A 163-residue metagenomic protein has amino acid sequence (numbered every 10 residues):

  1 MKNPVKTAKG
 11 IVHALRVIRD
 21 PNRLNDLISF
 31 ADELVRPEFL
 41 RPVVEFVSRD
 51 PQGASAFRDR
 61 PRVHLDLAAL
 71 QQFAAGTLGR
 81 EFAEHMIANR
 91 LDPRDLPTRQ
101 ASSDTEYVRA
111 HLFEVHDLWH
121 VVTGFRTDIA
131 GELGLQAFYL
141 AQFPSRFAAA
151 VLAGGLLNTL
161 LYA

Functional and structural regions predicted by a protein language model:
M1-F39: Leu/Val/Ala/Ile-rich N-terminal alpha-helices, chiefly Sec-type signal peptides and the beginnings
L27-E33, F39-A163: Core of folded catalytic or high-affinity ligand/protein-binding domains in predominantly eukaryotic proteins
